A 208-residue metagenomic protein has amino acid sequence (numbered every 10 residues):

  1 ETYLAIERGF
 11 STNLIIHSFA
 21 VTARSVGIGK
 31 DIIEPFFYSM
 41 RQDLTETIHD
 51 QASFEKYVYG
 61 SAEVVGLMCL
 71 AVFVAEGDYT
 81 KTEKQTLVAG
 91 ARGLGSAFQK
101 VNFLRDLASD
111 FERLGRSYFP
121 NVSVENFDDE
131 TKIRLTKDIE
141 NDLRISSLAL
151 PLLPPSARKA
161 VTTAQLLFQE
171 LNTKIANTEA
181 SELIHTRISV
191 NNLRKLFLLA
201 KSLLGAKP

Functional and structural regions predicted by a protein language model:
E1-F98, L104-P208: Catalytic cores of Mg2+-dependent Asp-rich isoprenoid enzymes
